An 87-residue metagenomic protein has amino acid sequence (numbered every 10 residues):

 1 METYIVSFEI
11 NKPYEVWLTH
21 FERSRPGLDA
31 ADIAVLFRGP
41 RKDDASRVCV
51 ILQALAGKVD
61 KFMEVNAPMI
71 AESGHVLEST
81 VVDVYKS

Functional and structural regions predicted by a protein language model:
M1-P68, S79-S87: Short S/T/G/P-rich N-terminal loop/turn motif that feeds into the first structured element of a domain
M69-G74: Short arginine-rich
